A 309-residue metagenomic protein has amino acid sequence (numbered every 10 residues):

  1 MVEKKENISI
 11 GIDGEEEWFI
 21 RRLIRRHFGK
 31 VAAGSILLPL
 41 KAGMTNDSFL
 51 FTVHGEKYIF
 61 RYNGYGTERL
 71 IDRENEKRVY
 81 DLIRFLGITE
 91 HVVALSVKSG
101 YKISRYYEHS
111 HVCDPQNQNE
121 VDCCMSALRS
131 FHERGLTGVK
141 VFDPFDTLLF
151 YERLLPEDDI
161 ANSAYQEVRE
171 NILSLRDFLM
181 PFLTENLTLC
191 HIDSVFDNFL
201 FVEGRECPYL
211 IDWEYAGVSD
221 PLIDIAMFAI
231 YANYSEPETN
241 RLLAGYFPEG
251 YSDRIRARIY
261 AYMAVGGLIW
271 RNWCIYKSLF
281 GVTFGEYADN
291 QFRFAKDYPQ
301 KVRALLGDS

Functional and structural regions predicted by a protein language model:
I8, W273-S309: ATP/Mg2+ or Mg2+-diphosphate-binding catalytic cores that bind nucleotide phosphates or diphosphates via glycine-rich
D13-I36, L136-I192, V202-R205: An alpha-helical support segment within catalytic cores of ATP-dependent transferases
F28-V31, G87, L128, H132-V139 (+6 more regions): A general structural signal marking secondary-structure boundaries and capping sites
L38-P144, D159-E167, T184: ATP-binding pocket architecture of kinase catalytic cores
K41-G55, I59-F60, R176-I223: Active-site acidic catalytic loop and adjacent metal/ATP-binding pocket of ATP-dependent phosphoryl transfer enzymes
Y65, H109, P208, A216-V218 (+1 more regions): Activation segment
L222-Y251, A264-V282, F294: Active-site activation/catalytic loop segments of kinase-like enzymes and analogous catalytic loops in related
A257, A261-V265: Start-of-helix signal in alpha-solenoid helical-repeat scaffolds, especially tetratricopeptide repeats
